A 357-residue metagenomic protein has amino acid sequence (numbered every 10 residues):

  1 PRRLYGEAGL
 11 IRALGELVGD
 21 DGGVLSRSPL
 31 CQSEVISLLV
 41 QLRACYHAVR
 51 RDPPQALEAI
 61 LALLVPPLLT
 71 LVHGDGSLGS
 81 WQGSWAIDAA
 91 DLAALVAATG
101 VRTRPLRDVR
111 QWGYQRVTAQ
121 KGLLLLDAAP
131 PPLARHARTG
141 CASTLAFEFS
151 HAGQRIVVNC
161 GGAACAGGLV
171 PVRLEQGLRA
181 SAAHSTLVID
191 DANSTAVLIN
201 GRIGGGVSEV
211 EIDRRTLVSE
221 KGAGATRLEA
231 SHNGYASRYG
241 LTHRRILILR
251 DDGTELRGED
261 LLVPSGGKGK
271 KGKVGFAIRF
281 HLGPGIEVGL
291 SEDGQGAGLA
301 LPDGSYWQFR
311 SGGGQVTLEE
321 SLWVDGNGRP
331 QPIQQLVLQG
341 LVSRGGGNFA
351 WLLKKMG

Functional and structural regions predicted by a protein language model:
P1-G19: Alpha-helical cores of eukaryotic small-GTPase signaling modules
L4-Y5, R51-I60, S291-G296: Short alpha-helical "patches" and their helix-cap loops
R12, A152-Q154, D252: Secondary-structure boundary elements
R12, A97-R102, N200-R202: Short, charged, low-hydrophobicity "junction" segments
G19-V158, G162, S219: Carbohydrate-active enzyme catalytic cores, enriched for enzymes that act on polyanionic acidic polysaccharides
L169-G357: CBM-like, beta-strand-rich accessory domains located in the C-terminal region of large, secreted polysaccharide-active
